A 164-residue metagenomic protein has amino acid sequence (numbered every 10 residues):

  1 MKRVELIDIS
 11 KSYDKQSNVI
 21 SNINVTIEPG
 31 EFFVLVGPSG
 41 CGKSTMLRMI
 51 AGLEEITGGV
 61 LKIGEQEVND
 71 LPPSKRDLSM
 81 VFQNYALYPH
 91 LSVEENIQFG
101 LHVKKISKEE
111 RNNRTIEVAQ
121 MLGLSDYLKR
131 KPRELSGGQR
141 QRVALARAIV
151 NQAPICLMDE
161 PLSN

Functional and structural regions predicted by a protein language model:
M1-N164: ABC family nucleotide-binding domain
